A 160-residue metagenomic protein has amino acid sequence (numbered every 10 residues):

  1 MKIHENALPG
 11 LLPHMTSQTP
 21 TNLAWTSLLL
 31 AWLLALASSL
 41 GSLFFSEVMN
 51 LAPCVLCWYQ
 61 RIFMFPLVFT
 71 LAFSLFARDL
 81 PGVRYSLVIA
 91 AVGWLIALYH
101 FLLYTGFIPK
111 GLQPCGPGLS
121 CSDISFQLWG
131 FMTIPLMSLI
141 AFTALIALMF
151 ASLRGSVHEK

Functional and structural regions predicted by a protein language model:
M1-V55, M64-L71, F76-K160: Secretory/periplasmic and organellar redox-cofactor proteins
W58: Cys/His-coordinated zinc-binding microdomains
